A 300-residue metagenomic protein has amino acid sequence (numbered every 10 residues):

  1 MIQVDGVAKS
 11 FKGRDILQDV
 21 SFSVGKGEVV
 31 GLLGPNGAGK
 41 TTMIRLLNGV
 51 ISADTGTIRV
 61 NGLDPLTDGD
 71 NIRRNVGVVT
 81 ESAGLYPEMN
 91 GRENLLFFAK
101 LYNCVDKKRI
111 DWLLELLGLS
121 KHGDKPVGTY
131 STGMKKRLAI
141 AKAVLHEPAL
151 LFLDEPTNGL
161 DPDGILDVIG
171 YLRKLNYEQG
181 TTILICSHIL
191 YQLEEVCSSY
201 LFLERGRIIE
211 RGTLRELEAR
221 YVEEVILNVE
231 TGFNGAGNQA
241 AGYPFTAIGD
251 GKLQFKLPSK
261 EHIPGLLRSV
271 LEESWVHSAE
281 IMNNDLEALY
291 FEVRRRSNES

Functional and structural regions predicted by a protein language model:
N48: Helix-to-loop junction immediately C-terminal to a conserved catalytic motif
G56-T67, N71-I72: Conserved ABC transporter NBD signature motif
L96, K100, V105-H122: Conserved ABC ATPase "signature" region
L151-E155: Catalytic Walker B motif of ABC-type/P-loop ATPase nucleotide-binding domains
G170-P258: ABC transporter nucleotide-binding domain
